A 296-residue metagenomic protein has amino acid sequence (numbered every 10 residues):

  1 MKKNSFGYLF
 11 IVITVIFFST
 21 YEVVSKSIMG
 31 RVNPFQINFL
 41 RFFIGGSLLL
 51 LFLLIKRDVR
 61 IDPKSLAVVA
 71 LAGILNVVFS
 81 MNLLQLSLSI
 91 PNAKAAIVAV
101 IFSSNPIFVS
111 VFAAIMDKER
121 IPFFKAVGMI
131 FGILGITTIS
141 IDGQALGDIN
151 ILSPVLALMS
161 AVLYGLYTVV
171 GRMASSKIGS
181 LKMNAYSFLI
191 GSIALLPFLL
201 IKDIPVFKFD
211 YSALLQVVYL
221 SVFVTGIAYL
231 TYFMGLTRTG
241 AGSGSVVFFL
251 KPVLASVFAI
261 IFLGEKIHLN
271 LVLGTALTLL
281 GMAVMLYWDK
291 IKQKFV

Functional and structural regions predicted by a protein language model:
M1-Q36, L146-M173, V296: Glycine-/small-residue-enriched transmembrane alpha-helix faces in small-molecule transporters and effluxers
F17, Y21-E22, L54-A96, T138 (+1 more regions): Specific transmembrane alpha-helical segments of multi-pass solute transporters/efflux pumps, especially DMT/EamA
S19, F43-S47, I133, L189-I193 (+2 more regions): Small-residue-rich packing faces within the transmembrane alpha-helices of Major Facilitator Superfamily
V23-R31, L88-I90, T138-I151, L199-V217 (+1 more regions): Membrane-interface helix termini and inter-helical loops of multi-pass transporters
R31-F79, P106-V109, L163-V170, A185-D203 (+1 more regions): Transmembrane alpha-helices of multi-pass small-molecule transport proteins
N38-L40, I97-S104, V170-S192, V222-I261: Helix-helix packing/entry segments at the starts of transmembrane helices
L48-D58, N105-I130, V253-V272: C-terminal transmembrane-helix exit sites in multi-pass transporters
L49, I121-D142, L195, F249 (+2 more regions): Hydrophobic transmembrane alpha-helices of multi-pass small-molecule transport proteins
